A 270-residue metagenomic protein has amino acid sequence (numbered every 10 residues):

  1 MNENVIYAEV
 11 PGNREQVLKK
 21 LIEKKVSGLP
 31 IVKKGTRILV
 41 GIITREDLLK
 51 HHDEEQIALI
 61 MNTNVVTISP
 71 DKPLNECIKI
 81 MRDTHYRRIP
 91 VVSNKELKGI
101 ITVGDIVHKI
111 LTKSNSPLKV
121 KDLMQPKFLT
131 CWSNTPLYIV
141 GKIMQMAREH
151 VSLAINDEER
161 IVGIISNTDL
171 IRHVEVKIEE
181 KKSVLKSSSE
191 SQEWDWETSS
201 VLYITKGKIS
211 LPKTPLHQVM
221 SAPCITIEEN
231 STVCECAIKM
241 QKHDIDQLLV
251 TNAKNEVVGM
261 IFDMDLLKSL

Functional and structural regions predicted by a protein language model:
M1-L270: Tandem CBS (Cystathionine beta-synthase) repeat/Bateman regulatory domains
